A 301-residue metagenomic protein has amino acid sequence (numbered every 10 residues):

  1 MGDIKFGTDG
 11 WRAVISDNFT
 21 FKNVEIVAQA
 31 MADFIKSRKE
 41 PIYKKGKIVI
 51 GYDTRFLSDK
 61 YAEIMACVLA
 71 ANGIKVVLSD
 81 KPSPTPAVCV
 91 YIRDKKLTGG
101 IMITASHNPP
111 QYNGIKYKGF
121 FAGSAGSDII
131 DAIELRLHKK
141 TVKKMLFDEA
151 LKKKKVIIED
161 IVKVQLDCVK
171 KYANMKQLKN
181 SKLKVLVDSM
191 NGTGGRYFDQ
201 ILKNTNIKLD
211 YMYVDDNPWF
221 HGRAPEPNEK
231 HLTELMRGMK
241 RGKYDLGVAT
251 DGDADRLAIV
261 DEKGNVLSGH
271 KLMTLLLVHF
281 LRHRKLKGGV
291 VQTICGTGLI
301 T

Functional and structural regions predicted by a protein language model:
M1-N72, T98, A150-L183: An N-terminal, well-structured beta->alpha segment
T8, Y52, V187-M190, T250-G252 (+1 more regions): Active-site flanking residues adjacent to catalytic metal/cofactor-binding acidic residues
S37, P41, K47-N113, Q200-V260: N-terminal small/polar loop signature for handling phosphorylated ligands or for N-terminal nucleophile
G51-T54, G119, V187-S189, D261: Short glycine-centered, acidic/aromatic-flanked micro-motifs in structured strand/loop junctions that mark active-site
D53-Y61, S189-R196, G296: Glycine-rich phosphate-binding loops at beta-strand->alpha-helix junctions
D80, L135-D167, E262-T301: Proline/glycine-rich low-complexity loops and linkers
I101, G114-I133, D255-R282: Glycine-rich phosphate-binding loop of actin/hexokinase-like ATP-binding domains
N113-K240: Gly/Ser/Thr-enriched, mixed-charge loops and adjacent short helices that form phosphate/oxyanion-binding elements
